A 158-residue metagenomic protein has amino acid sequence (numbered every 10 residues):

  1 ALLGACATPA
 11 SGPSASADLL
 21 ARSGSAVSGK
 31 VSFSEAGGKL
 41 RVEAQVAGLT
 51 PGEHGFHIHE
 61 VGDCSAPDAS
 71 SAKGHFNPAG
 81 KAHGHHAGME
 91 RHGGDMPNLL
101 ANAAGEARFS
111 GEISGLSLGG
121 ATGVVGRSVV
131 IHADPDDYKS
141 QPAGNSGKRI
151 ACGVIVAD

Functional and structural regions predicted by a protein language model:
G4-E53, I58-D158: N-terminal leader/targeting pre-sequences
